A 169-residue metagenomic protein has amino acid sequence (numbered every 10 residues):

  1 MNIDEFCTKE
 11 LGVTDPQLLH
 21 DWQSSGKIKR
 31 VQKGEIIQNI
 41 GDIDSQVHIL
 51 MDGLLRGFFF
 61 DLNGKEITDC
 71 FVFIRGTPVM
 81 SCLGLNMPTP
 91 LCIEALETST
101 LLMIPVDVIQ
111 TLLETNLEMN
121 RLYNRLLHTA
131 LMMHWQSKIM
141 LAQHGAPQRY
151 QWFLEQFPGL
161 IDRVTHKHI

Functional and structural regions predicted by a protein language model:
M1-K27, C82: Cyclic nucleotide-binding regulatory module and flanking cytosolic helices
T8, G64-K65, M80-G84, R121-Y123 (+1 more regions): Short, flexible segments with low predicted structural confidence
L18, K29-I36: Short, basic/aromatic recognition patches
K27, V31, L55, T77 (+1 more regions): Generic structural signal for secondary-structure transition and capping sites
I28, F71, L101-M103: Conserved hydrophobic/aromatic beta-strand scaffold that supports enzyme active sites
E35-E97: Cyclic nucleotide-binding regulatory domains
E94-I169: Polybasic "coupling" helices that flank or enter modular domains
